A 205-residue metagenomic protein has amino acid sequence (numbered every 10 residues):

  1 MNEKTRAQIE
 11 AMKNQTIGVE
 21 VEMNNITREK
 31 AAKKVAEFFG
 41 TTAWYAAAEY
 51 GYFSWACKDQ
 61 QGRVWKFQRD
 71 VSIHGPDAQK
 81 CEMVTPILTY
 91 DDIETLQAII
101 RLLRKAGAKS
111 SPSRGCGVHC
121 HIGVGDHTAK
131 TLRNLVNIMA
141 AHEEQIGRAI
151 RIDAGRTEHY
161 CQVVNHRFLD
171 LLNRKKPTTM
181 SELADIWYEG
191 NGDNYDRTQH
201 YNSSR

Functional and structural regions predicted by a protein language model:
M1-P112, G125-R205: C-terminal accessory/tail domains of diverse enzymes
R114-V118: Short, conserved phosphate-binding/catalytic loop or strand-edge motifs used in phosphoryl-/nucleotidyl-transfer
C120-I122: Active-site beta-strand/loop microenvironment that shapes enzyme catalytic pockets
